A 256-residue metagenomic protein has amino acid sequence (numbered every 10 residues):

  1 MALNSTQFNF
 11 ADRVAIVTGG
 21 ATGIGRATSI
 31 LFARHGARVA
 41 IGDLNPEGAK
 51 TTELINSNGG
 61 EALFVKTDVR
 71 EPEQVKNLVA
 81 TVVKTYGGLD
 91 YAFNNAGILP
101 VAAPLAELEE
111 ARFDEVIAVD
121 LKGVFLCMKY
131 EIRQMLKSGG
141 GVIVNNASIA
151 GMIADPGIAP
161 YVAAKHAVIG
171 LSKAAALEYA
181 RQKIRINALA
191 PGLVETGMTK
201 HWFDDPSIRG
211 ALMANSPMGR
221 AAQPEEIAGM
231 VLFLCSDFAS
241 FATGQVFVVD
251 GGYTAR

Functional and structural regions predicted by a protein language model:
A2-Q7, L99-A102, I153, L232 (+1 more regions): Short C-terminal tail/terminal secondary-structure segment of NAD(P)H-dependent dehydrogenase/reductase domains
F8-A40: Canonical Rossmann dinucleotide-binding motif of NAD(H)/NADP(H)-dependent dehydrogenases/reductases, specifically
A103-L105, E109-I117, L212: Substrate-binding pocket helix/loop in short-chain dehydrogenase/reductase
M128, A164, S172: Active-site helix of classical SDR
M128, G140, R220-V249, Y253-T254: C-terminal substrate-recognition "lid" of short-chain dehydrogenase/reductases
R133, L177-R181, S240: Alpha-helical segment proximal to the catalytic Tyr-Lys
S148: Residue(s) in the substrate-gating loop at a strand-loop-helix junction that position the organic substrate next
